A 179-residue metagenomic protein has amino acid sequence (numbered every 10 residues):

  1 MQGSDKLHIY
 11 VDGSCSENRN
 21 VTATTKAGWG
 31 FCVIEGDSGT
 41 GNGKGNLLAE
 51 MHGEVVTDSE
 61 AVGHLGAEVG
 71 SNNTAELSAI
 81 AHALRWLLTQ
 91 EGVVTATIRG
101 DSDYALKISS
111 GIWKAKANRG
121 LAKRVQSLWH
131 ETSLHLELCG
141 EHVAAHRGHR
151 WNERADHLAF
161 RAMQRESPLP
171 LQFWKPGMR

Functional and structural regions predicted by a protein language model:
M1-T74, R85-W86: RNase H-like nuclease fold core
K6, N46-L47, H135-E137, P170: Acidic/proline-rich low-complexity IDRs
C15-N20, V62-G66, I80-F160, L171-Q172: RNase H catalytic domain
A75, A79: Loop-to-helix element that buttresses phosphate recognition and phosphoryl-transfer chemistry
E166-R179: Acidic two-metal-ion nuclease catalytic site recognized across multiple nuclease folds, prominently DnaQ/RNase D-T
